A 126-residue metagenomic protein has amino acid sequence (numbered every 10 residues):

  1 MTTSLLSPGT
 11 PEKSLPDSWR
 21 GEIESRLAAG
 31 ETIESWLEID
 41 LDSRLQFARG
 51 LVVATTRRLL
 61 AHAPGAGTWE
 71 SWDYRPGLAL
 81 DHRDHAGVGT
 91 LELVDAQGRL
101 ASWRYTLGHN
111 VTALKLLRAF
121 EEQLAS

Functional and structural regions predicted by a protein language model:
M1-L51: Anionic N-terminal interaction surfaces
L5-G9, R118, E122-S126: Short, charged, intrinsically disordered terminal tails
R20-E24, L114-E121: Generic detector of well-ordered alpha-helical segments enriched in charged/polar residues, highlighting helical
I39-V88: Phosphoinositide-binding peripheral membrane targeting modules
L59-A63, L93, S102: Short hydrophobic/aromatic-rich beta-strand segments that constitute the beta-sheet cores of beta-sandwich/beta-barrel
G89-D95: Short polybasic amphipathic segments
D95-L116: Canonical phosphoinositide-binding patch of PH/PH-like domains
